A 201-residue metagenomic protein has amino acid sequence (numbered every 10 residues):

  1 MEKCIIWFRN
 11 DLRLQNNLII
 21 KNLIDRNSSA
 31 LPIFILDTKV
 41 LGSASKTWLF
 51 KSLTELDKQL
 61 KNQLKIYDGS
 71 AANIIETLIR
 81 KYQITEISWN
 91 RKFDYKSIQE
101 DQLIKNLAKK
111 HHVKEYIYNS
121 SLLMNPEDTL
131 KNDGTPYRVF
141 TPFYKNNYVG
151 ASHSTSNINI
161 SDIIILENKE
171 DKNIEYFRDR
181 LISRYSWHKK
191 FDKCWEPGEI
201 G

Functional and structural regions predicted by a protein language model:
M1-H153: Trp/Phe/Arg-rich N-terminal binding region typifying the photolyase-homology
T141-G201: Glycine/tryptophan-enriched, flexible segments
